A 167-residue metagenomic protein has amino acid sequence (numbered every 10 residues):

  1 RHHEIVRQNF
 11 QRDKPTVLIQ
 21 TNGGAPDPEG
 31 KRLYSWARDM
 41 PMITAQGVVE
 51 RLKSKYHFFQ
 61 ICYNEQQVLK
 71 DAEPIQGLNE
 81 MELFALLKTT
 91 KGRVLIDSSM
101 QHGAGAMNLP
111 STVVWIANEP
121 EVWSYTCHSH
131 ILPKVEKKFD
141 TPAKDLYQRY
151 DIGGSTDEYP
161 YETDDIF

Functional and structural regions predicted by a protein language model:
R1-I43: Mid-sequence helix-capping/hinge segment at a functional interface
R1-N9, C127-F167: Leloir-type glycosyltransferase catalytic cores
I5, G23, Y63-Q66, E162: Intrinsic structural disorder/low-complexity segments
D13-Q20, L109-V113, F167: A general secondary-structure boundary signal
K14, A25-D27, M40, E73 (+3 more regions): Intrinsic-disorder/low-complexity coil detector
K14, Y56-H57, Y150-G153: Short, flexible coil/linker elements and helix-boundary hinge sites characteristic of intrinsically disordered
P26, E82, E121, K138-F139: A broad, structure-centric signal for solvent-exposed, well-ordered loop/edge residues that line or flank functional
K31-V122, C127-I131: Donor-binding and catalytic core of enzymes assembling or modifying cell-surface/extracellular glycoconjugates
